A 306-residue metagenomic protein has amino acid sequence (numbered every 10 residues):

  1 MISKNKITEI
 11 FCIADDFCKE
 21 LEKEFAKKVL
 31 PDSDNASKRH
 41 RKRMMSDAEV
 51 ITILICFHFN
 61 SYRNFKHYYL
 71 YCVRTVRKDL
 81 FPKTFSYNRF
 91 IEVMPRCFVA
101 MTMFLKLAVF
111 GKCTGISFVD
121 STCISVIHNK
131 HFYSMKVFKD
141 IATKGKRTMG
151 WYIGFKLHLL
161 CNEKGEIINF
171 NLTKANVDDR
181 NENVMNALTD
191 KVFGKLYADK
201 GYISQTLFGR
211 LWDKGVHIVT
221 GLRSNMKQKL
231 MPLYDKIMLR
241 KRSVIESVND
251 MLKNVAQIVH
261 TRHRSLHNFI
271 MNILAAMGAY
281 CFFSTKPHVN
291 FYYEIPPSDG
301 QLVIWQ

Functional and structural regions predicted by a protein language model:
M1-Q306: Short alpha-helical elements
